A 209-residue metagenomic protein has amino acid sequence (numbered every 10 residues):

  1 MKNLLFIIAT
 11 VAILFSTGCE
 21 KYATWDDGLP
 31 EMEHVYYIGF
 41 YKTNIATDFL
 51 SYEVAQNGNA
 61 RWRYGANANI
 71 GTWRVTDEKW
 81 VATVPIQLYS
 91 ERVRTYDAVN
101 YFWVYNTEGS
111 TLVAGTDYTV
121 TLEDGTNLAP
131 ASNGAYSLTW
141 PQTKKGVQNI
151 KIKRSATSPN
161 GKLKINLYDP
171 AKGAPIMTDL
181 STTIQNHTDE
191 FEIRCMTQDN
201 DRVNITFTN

Functional and structural regions predicted by a protein language model:
M1-L5: Positively charged n-region of N-terminal signal peptides that target proteins for export
V11-A12: Repetitive helical segments and hydrophobic/amphipathic motifs
F15-G18: C-terminal motif of bacterial Sec signal peptides marking the signal peptidase cleavage site
E20-N209: Short boundary segments that mark the start of a structured unit
